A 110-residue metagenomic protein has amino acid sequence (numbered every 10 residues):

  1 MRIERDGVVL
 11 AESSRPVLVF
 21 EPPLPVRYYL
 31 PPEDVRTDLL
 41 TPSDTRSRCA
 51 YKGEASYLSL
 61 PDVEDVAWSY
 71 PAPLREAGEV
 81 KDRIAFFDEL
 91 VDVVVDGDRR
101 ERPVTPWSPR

Functional and structural regions predicted by a protein language model:
M1-R110: Terminal leader/tail segments of proteins
